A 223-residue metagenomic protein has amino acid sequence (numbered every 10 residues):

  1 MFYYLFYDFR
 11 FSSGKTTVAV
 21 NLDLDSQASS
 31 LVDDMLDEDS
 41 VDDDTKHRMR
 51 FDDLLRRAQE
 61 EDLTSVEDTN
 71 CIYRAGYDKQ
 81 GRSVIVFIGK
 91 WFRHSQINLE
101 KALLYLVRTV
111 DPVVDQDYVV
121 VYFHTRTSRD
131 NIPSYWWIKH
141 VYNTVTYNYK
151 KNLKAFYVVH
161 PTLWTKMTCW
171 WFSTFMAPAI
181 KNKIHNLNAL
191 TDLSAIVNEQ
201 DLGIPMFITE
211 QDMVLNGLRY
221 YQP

Functional and structural regions predicted by a protein language model:
F2-P223: Basic, amphipathic alpha-helical/coil surface patches used to engage anionic, phosphate-bearing ligands and membranes
